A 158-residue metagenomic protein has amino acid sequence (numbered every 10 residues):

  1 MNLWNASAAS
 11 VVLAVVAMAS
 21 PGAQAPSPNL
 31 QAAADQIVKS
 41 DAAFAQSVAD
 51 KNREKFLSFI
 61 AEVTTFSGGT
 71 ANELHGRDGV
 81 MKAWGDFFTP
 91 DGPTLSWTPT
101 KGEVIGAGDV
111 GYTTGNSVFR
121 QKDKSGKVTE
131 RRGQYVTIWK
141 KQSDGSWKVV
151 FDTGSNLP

Functional and structural regions predicted by a protein language model:
N5, R132-L157: Short beta-strand edge/turn micro-motifs at domain boundaries
A8-A19: Bacterial N-terminal signal peptides
M18-E62: Short, low-complexity N-terminal intrinsically disordered segments enriched in polar/charged residues
P26-P28, D123-E130: A short acidic/glycine-rich loop-to-helix N-cap element
F44, F56-L57, T64, G76 (+3 more regions): Hydrophobic pocket/interface hotspot
V48, F59, T64-H75, F87-G92 (+1 more regions): A short gly/proline-enriched turn/hairpin at secondary-structure junctions
I60, T70, G115-S117, T153: A mature extracytoplasmic/lumenal domain signature
K82-S125: Surface-exposed, charged secondary-structure patches
